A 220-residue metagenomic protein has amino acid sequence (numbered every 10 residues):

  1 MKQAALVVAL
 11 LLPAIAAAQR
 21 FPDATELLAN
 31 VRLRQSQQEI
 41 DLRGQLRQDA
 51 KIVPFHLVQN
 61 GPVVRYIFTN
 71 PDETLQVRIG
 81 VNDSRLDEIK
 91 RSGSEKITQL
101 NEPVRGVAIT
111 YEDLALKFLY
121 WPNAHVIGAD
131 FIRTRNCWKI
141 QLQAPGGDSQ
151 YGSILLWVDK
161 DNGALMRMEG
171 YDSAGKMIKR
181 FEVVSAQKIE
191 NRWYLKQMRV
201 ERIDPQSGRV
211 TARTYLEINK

Functional and structural regions predicted by a protein language model:
M1-A4: Positively charged n-region of N-terminal signal peptides that target proteins for export
A9-A18: Hydrophobic h-region of N-terminal signal peptides that target proteins for export in Gram-negative bacteria
Q19-L27, L33-E39, I79-G152, D172-G175: Flexible, processing/modification-adjacent segments and terminal tails in exported/periplasmic/extracellular proteins
V31-R32, H56-Q59, V184-K188: Extended lipid/amphipathic-ligand handling interfaces
I40-G44, F55, V64-Y66, G152-I154 (+2 more regions): One face of beta-strands
G44-R78: N-terminal, post-signal-peptide region of Sec/Tat-exported proteins
N136-K220: Gly/Pro-enriched, hydrophobic low-complexity segments that function as extracytoplasmic propeptides/linkers
